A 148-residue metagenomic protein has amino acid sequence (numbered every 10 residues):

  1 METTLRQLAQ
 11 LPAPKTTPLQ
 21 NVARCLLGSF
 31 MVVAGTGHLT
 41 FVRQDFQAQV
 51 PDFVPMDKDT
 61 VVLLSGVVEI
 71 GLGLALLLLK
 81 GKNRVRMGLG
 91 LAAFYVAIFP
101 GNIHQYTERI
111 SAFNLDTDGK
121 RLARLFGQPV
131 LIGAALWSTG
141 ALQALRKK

Functional and structural regions predicted by a protein language model:
M1-K148: Short amphipathic, positively biased membrane-proximal segments that drive organelle/inner-membrane targeting
